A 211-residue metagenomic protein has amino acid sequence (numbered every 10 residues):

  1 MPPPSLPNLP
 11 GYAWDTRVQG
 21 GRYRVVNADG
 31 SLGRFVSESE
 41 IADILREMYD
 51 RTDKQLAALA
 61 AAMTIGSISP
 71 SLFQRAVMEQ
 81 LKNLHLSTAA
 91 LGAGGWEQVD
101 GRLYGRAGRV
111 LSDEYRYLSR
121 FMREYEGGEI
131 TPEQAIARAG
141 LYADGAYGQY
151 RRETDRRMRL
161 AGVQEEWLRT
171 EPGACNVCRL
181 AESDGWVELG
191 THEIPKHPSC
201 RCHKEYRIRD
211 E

Functional and structural regions predicted by a protein language model:
M1-H197, Y206-E211: Domain-core detector
